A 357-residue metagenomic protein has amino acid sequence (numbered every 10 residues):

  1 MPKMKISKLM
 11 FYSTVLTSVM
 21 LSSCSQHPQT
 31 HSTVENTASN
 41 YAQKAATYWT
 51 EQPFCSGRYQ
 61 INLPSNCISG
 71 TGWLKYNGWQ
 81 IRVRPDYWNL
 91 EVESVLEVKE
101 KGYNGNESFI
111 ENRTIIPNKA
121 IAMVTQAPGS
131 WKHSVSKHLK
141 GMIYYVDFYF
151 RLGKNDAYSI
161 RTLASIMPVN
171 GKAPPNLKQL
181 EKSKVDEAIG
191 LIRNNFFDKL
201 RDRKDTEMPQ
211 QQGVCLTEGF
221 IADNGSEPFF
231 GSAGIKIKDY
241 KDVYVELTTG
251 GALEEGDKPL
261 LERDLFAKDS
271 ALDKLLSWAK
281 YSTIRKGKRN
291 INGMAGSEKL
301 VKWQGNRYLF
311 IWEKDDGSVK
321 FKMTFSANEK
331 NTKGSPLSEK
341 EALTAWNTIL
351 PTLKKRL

Functional and structural regions predicted by a protein language model:
P2-F11: Bacterial N-terminal signal peptides that target proteins for export
L21-S23: C-terminal motif of bacterial Sec signal peptides marking the signal peptidase cleavage site
S25-H27: Bacterial signal peptide processing site
Q29-Q52: N-terminal low-complexity, Pro/Thr/Ser-rich intrinsically disordered segments that act as propeptides or flexible
S65-T71, S165-V214, F325-L357: Surface-exposed amphipathic alpha-helical segments
L74-A120, S159-A164, P168-N170, F229-S270 (+3 more regions): A short acidic-to-branched-hydrophobic micro-motif
K101-N155, T248-G317: Signature of long, low-cysteine stretches enriched in small and polar/charged residues
N170-N292: Acidic, serine/threonine- and glycine-rich low-complexity intrinsically disordered segments that serve as flexible
